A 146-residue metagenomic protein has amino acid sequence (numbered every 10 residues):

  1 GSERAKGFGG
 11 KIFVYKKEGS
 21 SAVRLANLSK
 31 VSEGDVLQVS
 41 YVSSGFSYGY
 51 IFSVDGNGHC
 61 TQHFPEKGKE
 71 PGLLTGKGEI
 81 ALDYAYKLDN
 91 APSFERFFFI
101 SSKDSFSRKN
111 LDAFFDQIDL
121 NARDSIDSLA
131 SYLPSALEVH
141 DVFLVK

Functional and structural regions predicted by a protein language model:
G1-Q38, V42-K146: Secretory-pathway glycoprotein ectodomains that are cysteine- and/or Ser/Thr/Pro-rich
